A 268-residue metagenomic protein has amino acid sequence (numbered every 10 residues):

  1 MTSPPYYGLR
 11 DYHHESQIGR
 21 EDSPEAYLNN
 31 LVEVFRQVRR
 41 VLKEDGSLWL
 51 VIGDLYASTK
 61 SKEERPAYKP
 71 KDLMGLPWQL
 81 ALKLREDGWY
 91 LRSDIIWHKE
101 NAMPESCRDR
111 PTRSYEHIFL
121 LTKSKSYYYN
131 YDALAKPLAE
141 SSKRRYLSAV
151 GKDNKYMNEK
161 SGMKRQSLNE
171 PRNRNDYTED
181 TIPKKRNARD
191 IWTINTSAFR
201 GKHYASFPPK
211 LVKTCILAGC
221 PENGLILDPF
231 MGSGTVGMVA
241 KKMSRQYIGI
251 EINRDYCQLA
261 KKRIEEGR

Functional and structural regions predicted by a protein language model:
M1-G267: Core catalytic lobe of class I
